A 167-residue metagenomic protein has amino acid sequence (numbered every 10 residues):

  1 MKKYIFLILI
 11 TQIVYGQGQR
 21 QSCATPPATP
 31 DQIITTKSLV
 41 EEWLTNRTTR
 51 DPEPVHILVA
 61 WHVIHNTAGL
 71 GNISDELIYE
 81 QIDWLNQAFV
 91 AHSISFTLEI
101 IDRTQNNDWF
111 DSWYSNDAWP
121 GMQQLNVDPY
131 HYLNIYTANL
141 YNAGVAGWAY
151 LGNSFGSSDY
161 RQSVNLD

Functional and structural regions predicted by a protein language model:
K2-K3, N86: Surface-exposed amphipathic alpha-helices with a cationic face
K3-V14: Sec-dependent N-terminal signal peptides
I5-L7, T48, Q124, F155: Residues embedded in well-ordered secondary-structure elements
Q17-L133, T137-N142: Propeptide-to-catalytic entry region of secreted or membrane-anchored zinc metalloproteases
Q123-D167: Active-site-proximal segment of zinc-dependent metalloprotease catalytic domains
